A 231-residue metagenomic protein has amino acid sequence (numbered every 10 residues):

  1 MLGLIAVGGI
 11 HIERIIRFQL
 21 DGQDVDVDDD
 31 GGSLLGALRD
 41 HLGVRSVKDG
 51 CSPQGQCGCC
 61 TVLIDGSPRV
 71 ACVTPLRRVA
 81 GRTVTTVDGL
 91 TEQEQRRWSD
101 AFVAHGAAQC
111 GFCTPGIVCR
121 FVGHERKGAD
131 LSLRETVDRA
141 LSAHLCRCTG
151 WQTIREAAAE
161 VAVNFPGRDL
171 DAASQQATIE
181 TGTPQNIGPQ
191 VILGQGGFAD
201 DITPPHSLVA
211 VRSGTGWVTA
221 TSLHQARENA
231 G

Functional and structural regions predicted by a protein language model:
L2-I12: Short, Lys/Arg-enriched N-terminal segments with co-localized hydrophobic residues within the first ~10-30 amino acids
H11-Q19, D24-D29, V44-R45, H144 (+2 more regions): Cofactor-binding beta-sheet edge motifs in enzyme active sites
R14-I16, G58-C60, R82: Change "...and in nucleic-acid phosphodiester-cleaving endonucleases..." to "...and in nucleic-acid processing enzymes
V25, G58, V70, A108 (+1 more regions): Glycine-centered loop/turn positions within well-structured domains that cap or flank conserved ligand/cofactor-binding
D29-I64: A basic, amphipathic helix-loop patch mediating RNA/tRNA/ribosome contacts
G31-R45, V73-A177: Ferredoxin-type iron-sulfur electron-transfer modules in oxidoreductases and energy-metabolism complexes
Q54, F102-H105, A140, P184 (+1 more regions): Solvent-exposed alpha-helices and their adjacent loops that cap or buttress functional pockets in soluble metabolic
V62, S67-R78: Glycine-rich phosphate/adenylate-binding loop and adjacent beta-alpha elements of nucleotide- or dinucleotide-binding
